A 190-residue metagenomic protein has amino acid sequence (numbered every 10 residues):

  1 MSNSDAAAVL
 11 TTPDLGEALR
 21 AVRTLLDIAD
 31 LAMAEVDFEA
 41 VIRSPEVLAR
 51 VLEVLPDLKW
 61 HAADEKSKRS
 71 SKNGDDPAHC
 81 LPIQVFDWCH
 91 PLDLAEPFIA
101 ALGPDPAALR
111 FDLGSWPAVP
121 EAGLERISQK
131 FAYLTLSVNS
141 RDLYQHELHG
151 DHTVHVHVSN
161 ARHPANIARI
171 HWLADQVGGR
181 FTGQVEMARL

Functional and structural regions predicted by a protein language model:
M1-L190: Structured alpha/beta or helical-core interaction and ligand-binding surfaces enriched in interleaved
